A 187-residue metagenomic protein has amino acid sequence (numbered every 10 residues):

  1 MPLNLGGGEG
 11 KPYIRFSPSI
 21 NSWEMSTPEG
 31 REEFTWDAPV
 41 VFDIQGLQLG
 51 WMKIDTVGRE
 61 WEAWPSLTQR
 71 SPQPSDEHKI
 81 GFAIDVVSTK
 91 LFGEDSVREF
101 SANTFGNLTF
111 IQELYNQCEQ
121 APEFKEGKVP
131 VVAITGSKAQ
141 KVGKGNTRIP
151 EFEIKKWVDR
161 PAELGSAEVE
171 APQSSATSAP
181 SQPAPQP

Functional and structural regions predicted by a protein language model:
M1-S96, G143-S166: OB-fold ssDNA-binding interfaces and closely related basic DNA-contact patches used across DNA replication/repair
G10, D37, A63, K128 (+2 more regions): Selective for proline/serine-rich intrinsically disordered segments in cytosolic/nuclear regulatory regions
Q48-D55, R98-T104, C118-F124: A generic short-segment signal for beta-strand/edge and adjacent turn/coil regions
S71-P72, Q117-P122, S137-G143: Catalytic micro-motifs at enzyme active sites that drive phosphoryl/nucleotidyl and oxygen chemistry
S88-E113: Extended, solvent-exposed segments with strong compositional bias
E113-A133: Short nucleic-acid-contacting surface segments enriched for D/E, G, S/T with interspersed K/R
K128-K141, I149-F152: Extended, acidic-biased charged interface segments
S137, E151, S166-P187: Interfaces that engage single-stranded nucleic acids at replication/repair/recombination sites
